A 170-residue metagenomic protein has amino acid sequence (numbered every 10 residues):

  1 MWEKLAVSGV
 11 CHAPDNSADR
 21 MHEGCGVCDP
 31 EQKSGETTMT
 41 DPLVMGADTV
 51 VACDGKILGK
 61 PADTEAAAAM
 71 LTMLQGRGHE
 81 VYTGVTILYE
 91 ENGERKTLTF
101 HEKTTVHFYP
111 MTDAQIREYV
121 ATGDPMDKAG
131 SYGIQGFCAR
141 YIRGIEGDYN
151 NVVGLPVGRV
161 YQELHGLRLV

Functional and structural regions predicted by a protein language model:
M1-V170: Anionic-ligand binding patches
